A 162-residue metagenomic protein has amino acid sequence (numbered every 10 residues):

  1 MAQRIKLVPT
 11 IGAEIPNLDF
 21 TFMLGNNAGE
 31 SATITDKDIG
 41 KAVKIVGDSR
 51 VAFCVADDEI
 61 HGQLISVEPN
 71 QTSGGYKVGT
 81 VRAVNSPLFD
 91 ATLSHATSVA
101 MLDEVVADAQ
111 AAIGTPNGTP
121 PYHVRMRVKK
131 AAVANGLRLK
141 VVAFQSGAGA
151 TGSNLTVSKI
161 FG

Functional and structural regions predicted by a protein language model:
M1-G162: Surface-exposed, low-hydrophobicity beta-strand/loop segments enriched in small/polar/acidic residues
